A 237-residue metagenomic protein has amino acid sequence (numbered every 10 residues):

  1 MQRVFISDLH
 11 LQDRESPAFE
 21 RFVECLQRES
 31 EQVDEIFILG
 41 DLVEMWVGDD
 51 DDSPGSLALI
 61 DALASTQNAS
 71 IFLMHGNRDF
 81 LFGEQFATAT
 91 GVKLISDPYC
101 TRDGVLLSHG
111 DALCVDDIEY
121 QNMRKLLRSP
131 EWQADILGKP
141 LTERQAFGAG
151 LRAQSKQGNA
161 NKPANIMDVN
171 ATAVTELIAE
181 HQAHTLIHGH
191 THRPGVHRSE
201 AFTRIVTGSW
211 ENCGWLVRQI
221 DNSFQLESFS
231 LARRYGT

Functional and structural regions predicted by a protein language model:
Q2, L11-R102: Core catalytic region of metal-dependent phosphoesterases/phosphodiesterases, especially metallo-beta-lactamase-like
H10-Q12, N77-R78, H109, H190-H192: Histidine-centered divalent metal-coordination motifs
L42-L63, A153-A183: N-terminal short leaders/motifs
A89-D97, R102, L106, D111 (+2 more regions): Conserved beta-sheet core of the metallophosphoesterase superfamily
G110-V169: Active-site-proximal loop/helix segment associated with metal-binding centers of metalloenzymes
F229-T237: Conserved histidine-centered catalytic loops in small-molecule metabolism enzymes
